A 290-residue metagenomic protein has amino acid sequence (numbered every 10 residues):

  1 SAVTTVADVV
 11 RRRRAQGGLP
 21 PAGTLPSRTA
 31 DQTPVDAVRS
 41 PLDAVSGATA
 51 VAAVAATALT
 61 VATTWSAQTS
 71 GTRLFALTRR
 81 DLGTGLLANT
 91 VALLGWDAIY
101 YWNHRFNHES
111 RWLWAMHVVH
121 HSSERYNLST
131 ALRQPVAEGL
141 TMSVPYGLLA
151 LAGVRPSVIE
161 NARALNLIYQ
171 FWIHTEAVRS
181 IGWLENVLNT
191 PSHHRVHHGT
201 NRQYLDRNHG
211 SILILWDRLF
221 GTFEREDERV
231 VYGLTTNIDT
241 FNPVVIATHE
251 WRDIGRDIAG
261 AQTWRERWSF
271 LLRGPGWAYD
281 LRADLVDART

Functional and structural regions predicted by a protein language model:
A2, R39, R289-T290: Conserved catalytic cores of large enzyme domains
A2-V9, A50-W65, L93-Y100: Alpha-helical, bilayer-embedded segments
D8, R12-R13, G17-G18, G23-R28 (+3 more regions): Membrane-embedded catalytic scaffold of the fatty acid hydroxylase/desaturase
Q32: Nuclease and nuclease-like effector domains acting on nucleic acids or nucleotide cofactors
G47-T84, S157: Long, highly hydrophobic alpha-helical transmembrane signal-anchor segments
T63, I159, P243-V245: Short, compositionally biased low-complexity segments
R229-T290: Cytosolic-facing loops and C-terminal tails of multi-pass membrane proteins
